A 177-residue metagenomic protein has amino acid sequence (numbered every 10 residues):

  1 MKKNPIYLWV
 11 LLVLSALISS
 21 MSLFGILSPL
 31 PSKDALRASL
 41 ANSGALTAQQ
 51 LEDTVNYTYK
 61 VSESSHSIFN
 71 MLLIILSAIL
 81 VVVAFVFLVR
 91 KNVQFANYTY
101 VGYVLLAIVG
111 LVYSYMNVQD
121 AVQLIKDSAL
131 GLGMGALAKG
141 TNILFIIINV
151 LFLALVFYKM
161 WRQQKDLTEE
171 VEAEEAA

Functional and structural regions predicted by a protein language model:
M1-A38, L155-D166, A177: Cytosolic juxtamembrane helix and N-cap/initiation of the first transmembrane helix
M1-L12, K60-M71, R90-Y100, L132-N142: Membrane-water interface of alpha-helical transmembrane segments
K2-N4, V86-A96, A121-I125, N149-A177: Cytosolic juxtamembrane helix at the C-terminal end of the final transmembrane segment
V13, L72-I75, V101-L105, I147: Hydrophobic residues within alpha-helical transmembrane segments of multi-pass solute transporters/permease subunits
K33-S67, S114-I143: Interfacial non-cytosolic loop connecting adjacent transmembrane helices
F69-F85: Hydrophobic alpha-helical transmembrane segments
K91-D127: Hydrophobic alpha-helical transmembrane segments of integral membrane proteins
N142-V150: Small-residue-rich transmembrane alpha-helices that serve as helix-helix interface/gating elements in multipass
